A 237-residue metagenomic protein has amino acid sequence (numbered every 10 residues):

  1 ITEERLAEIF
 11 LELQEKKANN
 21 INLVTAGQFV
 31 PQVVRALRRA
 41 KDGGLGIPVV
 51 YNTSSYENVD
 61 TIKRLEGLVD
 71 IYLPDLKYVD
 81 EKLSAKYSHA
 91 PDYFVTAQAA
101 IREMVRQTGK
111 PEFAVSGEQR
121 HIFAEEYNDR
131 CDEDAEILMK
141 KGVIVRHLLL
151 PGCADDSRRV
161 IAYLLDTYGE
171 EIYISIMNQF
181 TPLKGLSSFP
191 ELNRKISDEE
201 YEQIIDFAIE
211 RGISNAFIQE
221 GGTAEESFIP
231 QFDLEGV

Functional and structural regions predicted by a protein language model:
I1, Q28, S88-T96, G152 (+2 more regions): Alpha-helix N-cap and loop-to-helix initiation/capping positions
I1-I71, D80-E81, Q119-E125: Conserved Radical SAM active-site core
L6, V33, A97, I101 (+3 more regions): Aromatic/hydrophobic pocket-lining residues that form the small-molecule binding cavity in soluble enzyme cores
N22-A26, V50-S54, D75, I144-L148 (+2 more regions): A cross-family glycoside hydrolase active-site/sugar-binding cleft signature
V30, S55-N58, L76-F94, V143-I144 (+2 more regions): Conserved radical SAM core fold
E66-D80, Y173-F180: Non-cysteine beta-strand/loop elements that form the S-adenosyl-L-methionine
A90-G109: Glycine-rich S-adenosyl-L-methionine
E112-V237: Auxiliary Fe-S-binding modules of radical SAM enzymes
